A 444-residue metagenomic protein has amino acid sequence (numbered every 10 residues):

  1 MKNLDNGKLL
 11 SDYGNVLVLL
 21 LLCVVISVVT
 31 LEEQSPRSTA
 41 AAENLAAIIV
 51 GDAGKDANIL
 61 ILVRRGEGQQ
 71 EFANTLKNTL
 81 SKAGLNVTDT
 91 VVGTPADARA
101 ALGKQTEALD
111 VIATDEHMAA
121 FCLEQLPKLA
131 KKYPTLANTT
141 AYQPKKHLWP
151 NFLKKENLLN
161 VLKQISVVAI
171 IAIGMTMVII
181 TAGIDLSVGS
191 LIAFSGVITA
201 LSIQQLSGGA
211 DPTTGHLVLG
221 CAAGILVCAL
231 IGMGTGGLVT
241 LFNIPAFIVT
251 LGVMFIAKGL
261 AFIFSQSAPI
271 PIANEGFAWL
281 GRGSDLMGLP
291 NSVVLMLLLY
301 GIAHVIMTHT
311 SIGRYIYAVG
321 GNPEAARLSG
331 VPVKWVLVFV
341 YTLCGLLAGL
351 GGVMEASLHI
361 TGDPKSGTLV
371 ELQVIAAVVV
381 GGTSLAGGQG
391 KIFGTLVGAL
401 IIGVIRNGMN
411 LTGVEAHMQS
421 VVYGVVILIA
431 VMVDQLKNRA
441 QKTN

Functional and structural regions predicted by a protein language model:
M1-R37, A42-I48, D110, K128-Y133 (+3 more regions): Cytosolic-side transmembrane-helix boundaries in multi-pass membrane proteins
K2-L10, T181-I184, P212, V227-P271 (+3 more regions): Short loop segments and helix-boundary regions at transmembrane helix junctions of multi-pass inner-membrane proteins
N15-V29, T114, G174-T176, A200 (+7 more regions): Hydrophobic core segments of alpha-helical transmembrane domains in multi-pass membrane transport and ion-translocation
A57-E67, K82-V87, T181-G183, S187-M233: Membrane-embedded helix boundary and interhelical linker motif in transport proteins
K154-L206, G237-I244, G382-I392, V425: Single transmembrane alpha-helix segments in multi-pass membrane proteins
L217, I231, G288-G362: Helix-loop-helix "hairpin" substructures at the membrane interface of multi-pass membrane proteins
F247-T250, M254-T310, V336-F339, L358-G367 (+3 more regions): Transmembrane helix-bundle core of multi-pass membrane transporters and related energy-transducing complexes
A348, L358-G424: Transmembrane alpha-helical segments in multi-pass inner-membrane proteins
